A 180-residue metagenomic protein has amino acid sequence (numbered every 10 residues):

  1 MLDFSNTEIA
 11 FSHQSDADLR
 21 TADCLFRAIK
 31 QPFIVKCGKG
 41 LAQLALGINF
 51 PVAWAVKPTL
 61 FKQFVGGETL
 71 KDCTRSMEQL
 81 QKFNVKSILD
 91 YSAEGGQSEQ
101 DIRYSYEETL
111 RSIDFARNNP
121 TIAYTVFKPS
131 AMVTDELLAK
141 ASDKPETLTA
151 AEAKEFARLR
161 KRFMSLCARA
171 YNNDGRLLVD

Functional and structural regions predicted by a protein language model:
M1-L177: Alpha/beta catalytic barrel-like cores
D180: Phosphate-binding beta-loop-alpha motif at adenosine-nucleotide cofactor sites
